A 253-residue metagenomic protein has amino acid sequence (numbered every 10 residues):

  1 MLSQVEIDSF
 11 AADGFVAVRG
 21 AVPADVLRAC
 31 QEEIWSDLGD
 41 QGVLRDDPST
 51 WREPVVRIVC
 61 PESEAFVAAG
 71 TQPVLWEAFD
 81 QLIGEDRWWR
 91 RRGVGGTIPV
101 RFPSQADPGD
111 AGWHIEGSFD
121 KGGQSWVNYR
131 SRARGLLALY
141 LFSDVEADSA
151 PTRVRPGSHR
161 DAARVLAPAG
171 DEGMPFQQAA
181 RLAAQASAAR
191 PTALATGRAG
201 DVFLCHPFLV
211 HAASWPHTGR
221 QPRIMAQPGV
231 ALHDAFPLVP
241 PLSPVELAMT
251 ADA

Functional and structural regions predicted by a protein language model:
M1-A12, R19-V127: Non-heme Fe(II)-dependent double-stranded beta-helix
F15, G95, A133-L139, S149 (+2 more regions): Extracellular structured ligand-interaction cores
D40-R45, R164-G170, G197-A253: Non-heme Fe(II)/2-oxoglutarate
E62-A68, S125-V127, R181-L194, A213-S214: Active-site rim elements
P99-Q105, S118, F142-A147, S158-D161: Short acidic/polar capping segments at secondary-structure boundaries
P108-W113, K121-S125, D148-G157, A163-A167 (+1 more regions): A short secondary-structure junction signal
S125-R130, F142-S143: A generic local secondary-structure boundary/capping motif
R132-G135, V145-V210, A235: Double-stranded beta-helix
